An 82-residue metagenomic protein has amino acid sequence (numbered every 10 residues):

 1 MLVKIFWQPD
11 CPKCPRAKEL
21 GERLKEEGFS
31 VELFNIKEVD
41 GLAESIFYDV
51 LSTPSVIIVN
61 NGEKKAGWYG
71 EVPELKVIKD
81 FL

Functional and structural regions predicted by a protein language model:
M1-E27: Local sequence-structure signature of Cys/Sec-based thiol-disulfide redox active-site neighborhoods
P12, V39-D40, P73: Short alpha-helical
K18-E19, G41-E44: A generic local structural motif
F29-L42, S52: Thiol-based oxidoreductase modules, predominantly thioredoxin-like and allied folds used for disulfide exchange
E44, Y48, D80-F81: CheY-like receiver
Y48-I57: Structural micro-motif
I58-L82: Non-catalytic, surface beta->alpha helical segment in thiol-disulfide oxidoreductase systems
